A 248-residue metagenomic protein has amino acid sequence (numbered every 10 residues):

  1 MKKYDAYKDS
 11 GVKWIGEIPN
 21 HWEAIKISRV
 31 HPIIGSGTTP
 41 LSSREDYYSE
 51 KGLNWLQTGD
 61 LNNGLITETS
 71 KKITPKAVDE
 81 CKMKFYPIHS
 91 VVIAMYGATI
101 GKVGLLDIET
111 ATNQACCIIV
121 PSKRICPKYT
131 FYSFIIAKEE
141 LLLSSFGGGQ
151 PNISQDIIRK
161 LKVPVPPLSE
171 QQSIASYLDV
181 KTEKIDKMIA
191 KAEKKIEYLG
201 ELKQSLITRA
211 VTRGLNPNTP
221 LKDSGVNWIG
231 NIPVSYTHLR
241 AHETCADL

Functional and structural regions predicted by a protein language model:
M1-I18, E183-I232: Short amphipathic coiled-coil heptad-repeat segments
K8-T38, K160, P164, L168 (+2 more regions): Non-catalytic DNA-recognition/assembly elements of restriction-modification systems
S10-G11, S28-D46, G59-I88, L239-R240: Sequence-specific dsDNA recognition surfaces
K26-P32, N62-E68, M83-I88, I100 (+3 more regions): Basic, amphipathic alpha-helical recognition segments used for DNA target recognition
H238, C245-L248: Single conserved hydrophobic/aromatic residue that forms the stacking wall/gate of nucleotide- or nucleobase-binding
